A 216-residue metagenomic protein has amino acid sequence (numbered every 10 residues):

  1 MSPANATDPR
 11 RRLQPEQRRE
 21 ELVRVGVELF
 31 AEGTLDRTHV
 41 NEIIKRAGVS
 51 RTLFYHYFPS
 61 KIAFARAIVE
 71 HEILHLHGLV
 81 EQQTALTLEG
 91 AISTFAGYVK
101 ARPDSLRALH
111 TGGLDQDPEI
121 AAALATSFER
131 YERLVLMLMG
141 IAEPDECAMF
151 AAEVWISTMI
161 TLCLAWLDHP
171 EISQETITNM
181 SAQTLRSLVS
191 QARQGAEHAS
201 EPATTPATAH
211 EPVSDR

Functional and structural regions predicted by a protein language model:
M1-G33, R37-R46, A63-R66: Basic, helix-initiating cap at the start of DNA-binding domains
M1-Q17, R193-R216: N-terminal intrinsically disordered/low-complexity leader segments
R24, E70, A85-D104, M149 (+2 more regions): Amphipathic alpha-helical segments that line or abut small-molecule/effector binding pockets and mediate allosteric
F30, H39-V40, R51, K61 (+3 more regions): Amphipathic alpha-helical segments enriched in hydrophobic/aromatic and basic residues that form the DNA-contacting
E32, R66-A91: Amphipathic alpha-helical linker/stalk segments
G48-F58: Short hydrophobic/aromatic patch on the recognition helix
V99-A125, R133-L136, T161-D168: Amphipathic alpha-helical segments used for helix-helix packing
P118-I160, E175-S190: Amphipathic alpha-helical packing segments from all-alpha helical-bundle domains
